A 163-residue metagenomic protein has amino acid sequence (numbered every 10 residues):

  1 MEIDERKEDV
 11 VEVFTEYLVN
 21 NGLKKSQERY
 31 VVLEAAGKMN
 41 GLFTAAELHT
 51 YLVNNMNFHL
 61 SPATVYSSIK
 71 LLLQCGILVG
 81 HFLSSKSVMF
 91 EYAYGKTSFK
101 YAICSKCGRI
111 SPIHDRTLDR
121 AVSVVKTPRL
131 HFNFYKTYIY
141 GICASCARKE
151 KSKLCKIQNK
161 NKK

Functional and structural regions predicted by a protein language model:
M1-K38: Intrinsically disordered, low-complexity serine/threonine- and proline-rich regulatory segments
S26, T44, T64: Ser/Thr-centric signal marking residues that sit in or immediately flank functional binding/regulatory motifs
A36, V65-G76: Basic amphipathic alpha-helical segments that dock to polyanions
K38-T44: Short capping segments at the starts of secondary-structure elements
T44-N57: DNA-recognition alpha helix
I77-K163: Non-DNA-binding regulatory cores of transcription-related proteins, predominantly C-terminal effector-binding
